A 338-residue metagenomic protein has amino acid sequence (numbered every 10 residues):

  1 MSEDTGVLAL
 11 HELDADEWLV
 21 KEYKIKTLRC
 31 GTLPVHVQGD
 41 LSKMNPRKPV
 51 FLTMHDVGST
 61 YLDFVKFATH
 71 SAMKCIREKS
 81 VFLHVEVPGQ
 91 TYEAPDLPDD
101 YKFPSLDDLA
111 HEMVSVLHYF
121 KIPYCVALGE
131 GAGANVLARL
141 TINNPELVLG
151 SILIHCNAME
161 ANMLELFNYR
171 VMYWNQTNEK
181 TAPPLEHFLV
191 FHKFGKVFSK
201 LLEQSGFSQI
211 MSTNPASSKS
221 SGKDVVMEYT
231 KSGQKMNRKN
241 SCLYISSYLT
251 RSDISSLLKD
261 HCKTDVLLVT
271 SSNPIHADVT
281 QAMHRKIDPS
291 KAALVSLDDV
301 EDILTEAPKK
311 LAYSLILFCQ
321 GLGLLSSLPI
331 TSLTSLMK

Functional and structural regions predicted by a protein language model:
M1-L52, E78-S80, Q320-K338: Alpha/beta-hydrolase fold catalytic core
R29-D96, K102, C319: Conserved HGGG/HGGXW glycine-rich cap/lid loop of the alpha/beta-hydrolase fold
L106-V126: Conserved acidic catalytic loop of the alpha/beta-hydrolase fold
G133-A134, A312: Catalytic nucleophile loop
N135-T181: Flexible "cap/lid" loop of the alpha/beta hydrolase fold
N162-L164, T181-H261: Conserved alpha/beta-hydrolase catalytic His-Asp/Glu region
G233-S296, D302-L304: Conserved serine/cysteine hydrolase catalytic core
S290-K338: Catalytic active-site module of serine/aspartate enzymes centered on a nucleophile-bearing elbow/loop
